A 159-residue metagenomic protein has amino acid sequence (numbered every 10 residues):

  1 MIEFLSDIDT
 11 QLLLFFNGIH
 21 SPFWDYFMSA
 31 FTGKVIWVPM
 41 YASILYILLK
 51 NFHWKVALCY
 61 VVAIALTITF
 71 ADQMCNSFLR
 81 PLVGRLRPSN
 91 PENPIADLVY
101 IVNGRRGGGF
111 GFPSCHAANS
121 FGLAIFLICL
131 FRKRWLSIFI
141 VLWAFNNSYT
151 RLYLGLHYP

Functional and structural regions predicted by a protein language model:
M1-Y41, C75-R106: N-terminal transmembrane-helix/juxtamembrane module of multi-pass inner/ER membrane proteins
T32-L48, V62, H116: Hydrophobic alpha-helical transmembrane segments
K34-V38, V56-C59, W135-F139, P159: Short, aromatic-rich membrane-interface segments at the entry and exit of alpha-helical transmembrane domains
M40-N51, S120-I128: Hydrophobic, aromatic-rich transmembrane alpha-helices and their immediate juxtamembrane boundary segments
L45-C75, L136-S137: Interfacial segments of alpha-helical transmembrane regions
L49, H53, P81-S89, L156: Transmembrane helix-loop junctions in multipass membrane proteins, especially transporters and channels
D72-F78, L152-L154: Signal peptide cleavage region of secreted peptide precursors
Y100-P159: Membrane-embedded catalytic cores of phosphoryl/pyrophosphoryl-handling enzymes
